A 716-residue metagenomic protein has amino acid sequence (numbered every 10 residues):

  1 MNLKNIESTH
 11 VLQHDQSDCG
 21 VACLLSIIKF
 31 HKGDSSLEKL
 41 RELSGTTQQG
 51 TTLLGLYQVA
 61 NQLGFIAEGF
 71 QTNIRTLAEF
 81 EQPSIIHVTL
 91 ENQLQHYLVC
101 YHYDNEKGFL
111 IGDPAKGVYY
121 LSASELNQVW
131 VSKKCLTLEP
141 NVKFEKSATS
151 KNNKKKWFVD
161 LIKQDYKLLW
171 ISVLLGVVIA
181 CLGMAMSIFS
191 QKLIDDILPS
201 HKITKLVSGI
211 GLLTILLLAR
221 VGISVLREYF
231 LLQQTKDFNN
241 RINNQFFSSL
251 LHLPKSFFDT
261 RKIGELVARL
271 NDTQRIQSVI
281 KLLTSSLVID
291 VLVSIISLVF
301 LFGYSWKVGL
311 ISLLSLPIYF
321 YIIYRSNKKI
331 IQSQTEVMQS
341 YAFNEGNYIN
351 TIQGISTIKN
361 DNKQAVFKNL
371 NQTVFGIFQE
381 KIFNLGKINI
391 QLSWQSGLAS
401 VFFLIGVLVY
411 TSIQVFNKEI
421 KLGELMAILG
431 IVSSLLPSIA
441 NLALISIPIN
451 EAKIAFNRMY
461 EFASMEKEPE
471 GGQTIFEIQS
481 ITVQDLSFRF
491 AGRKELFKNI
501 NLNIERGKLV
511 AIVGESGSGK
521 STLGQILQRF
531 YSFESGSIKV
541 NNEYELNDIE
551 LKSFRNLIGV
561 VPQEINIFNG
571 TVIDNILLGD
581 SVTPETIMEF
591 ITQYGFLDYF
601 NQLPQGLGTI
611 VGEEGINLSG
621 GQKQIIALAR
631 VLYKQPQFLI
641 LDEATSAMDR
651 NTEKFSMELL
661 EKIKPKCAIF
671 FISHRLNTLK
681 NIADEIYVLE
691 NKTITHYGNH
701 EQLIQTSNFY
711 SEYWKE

Functional and structural regions predicted by a protein language model:
M1-M186, P199, I203-S208, L231 (+6 more regions): Membrane-integrated ABC transporters
W170-I223, F230, F302-K307, E419-L422: Transmembrane helix-loop-helix hairpins at lipid-water interfaces of multipass membrane proteins, especially the type-1
G211-R220, S224, S286-T335, V407-I420 (+1 more regions): Transmembrane helices of ABC transporter permease
N244, S248-E265, E336-G386, I390 (+1 more regions): Loop segments that connect adjacent transmembrane helices in multi-pass transporters
S340, N344, K359-K363, K387 (+1 more regions): Cytosolic ends of transmembrane helices, especially the final helix of ABC transmembrane type-1 domains
T522, G559, E564, V572-N575 (+1 more regions): ABC-family ATPase nucleotide-binding domain "signature/switch" substructure
Q528: Helix-to-loop junction immediately C-terminal to a conserved catalytic motif
D548, R555, I573-E613, K666: ABC ATPase nucleotide-binding domain helical subdomain, centered on the C-loop/LSGGQ "ABC signature"
